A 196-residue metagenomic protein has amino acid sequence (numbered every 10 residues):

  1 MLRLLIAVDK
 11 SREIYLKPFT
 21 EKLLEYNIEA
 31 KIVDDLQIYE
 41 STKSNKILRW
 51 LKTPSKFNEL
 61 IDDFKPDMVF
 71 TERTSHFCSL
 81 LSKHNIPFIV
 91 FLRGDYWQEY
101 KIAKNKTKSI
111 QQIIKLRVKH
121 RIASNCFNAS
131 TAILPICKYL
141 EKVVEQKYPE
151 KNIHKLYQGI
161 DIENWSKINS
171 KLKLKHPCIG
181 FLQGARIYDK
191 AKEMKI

Functional and structural regions predicted by a protein language model:
M1-Q37: N-terminal subdomain of nucleotide-sugar transferases
L5, L134, K171-M194: Conserved donor-binding/catalytic core segment of Leloir-type glycosyltransferases
L5, N58-H76, L81: Short N-terminal targeting/anchoring amphipathic segment
V33-L60, T107-Q112: A short, charged, and often flexible helix/loop element on the N-terminal side of the glycosyltransferase catalytic
I38-K43, V90-R121, K175: Acceptor-binding helix/loop patch of EC 2.4 sugar-transfer enzymes, predominantly nucleotide-sugar-dependent
E59, Q112-I133, K142, K147: Membrane-proximal helix-turn-helix segments that form the acceptor-binding/catalytic region of lipid-linked
E141-I160: Helix-loop-beta element that forms the nucleotide-linked donor phosphate-binding surface in glycosyltransferases
G159-H176: Acidic anion/phosphate-binding donor-loop and adjacent secondary structure in glycosyltransferase catalytic cores
